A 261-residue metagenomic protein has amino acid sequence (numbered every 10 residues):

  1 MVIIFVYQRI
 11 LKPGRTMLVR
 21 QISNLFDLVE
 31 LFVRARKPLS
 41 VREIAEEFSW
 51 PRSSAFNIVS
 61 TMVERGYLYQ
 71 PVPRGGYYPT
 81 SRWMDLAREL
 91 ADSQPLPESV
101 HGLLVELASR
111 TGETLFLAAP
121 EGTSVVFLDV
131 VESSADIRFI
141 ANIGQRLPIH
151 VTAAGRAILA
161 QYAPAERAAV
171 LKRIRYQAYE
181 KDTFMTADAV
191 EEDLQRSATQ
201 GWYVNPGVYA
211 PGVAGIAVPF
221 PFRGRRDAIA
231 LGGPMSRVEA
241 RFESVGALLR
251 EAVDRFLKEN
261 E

Functional and structural regions predicted by a protein language model:
M1-S93, D254-E259: N-terminal helix-turn-helix
V19-I22, G76, T80, S93 (+8 more regions): Short, structured helix-loop boundary elements
L31, E47, S99-R110, F116 (+3 more regions): Amphipathic alpha-helical regulatory segments at dimerization interfaces that relay allosteric signals between sensory
V33, G155, L159, A163 (+1 more regions): Short amphipathic alpha-helical signal-transduction/dimerization elements
R74-R173: Amphipathic alpha-helical effector-binding/dimerization core of metabolite-sensing transcriptional regulators
Y179-E180, P211: Intrinsically disordered, low-complexity polar/acidic regions
T186-R255: Extended hydrophobic
